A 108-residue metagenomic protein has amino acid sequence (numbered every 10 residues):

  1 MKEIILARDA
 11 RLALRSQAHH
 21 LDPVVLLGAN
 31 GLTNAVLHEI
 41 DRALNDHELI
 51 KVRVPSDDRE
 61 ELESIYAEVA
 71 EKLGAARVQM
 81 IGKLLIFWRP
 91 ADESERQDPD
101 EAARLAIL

Functional and structural regions predicted by a protein language model:
M1-L108: Positively charged, polar, low-complexity stretches
